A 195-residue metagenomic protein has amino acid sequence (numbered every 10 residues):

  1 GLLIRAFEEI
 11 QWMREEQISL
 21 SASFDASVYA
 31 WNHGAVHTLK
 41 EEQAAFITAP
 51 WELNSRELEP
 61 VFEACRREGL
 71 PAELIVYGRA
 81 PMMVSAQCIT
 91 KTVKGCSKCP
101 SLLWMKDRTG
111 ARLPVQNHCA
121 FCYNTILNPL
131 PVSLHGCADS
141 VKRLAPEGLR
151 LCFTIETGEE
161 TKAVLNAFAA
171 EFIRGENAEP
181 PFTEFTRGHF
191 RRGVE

Functional and structural regions predicted by a protein language model:
G1-E195: Active-site pocket-lining/capping segments in soluble small-molecule metabolic enzymes
